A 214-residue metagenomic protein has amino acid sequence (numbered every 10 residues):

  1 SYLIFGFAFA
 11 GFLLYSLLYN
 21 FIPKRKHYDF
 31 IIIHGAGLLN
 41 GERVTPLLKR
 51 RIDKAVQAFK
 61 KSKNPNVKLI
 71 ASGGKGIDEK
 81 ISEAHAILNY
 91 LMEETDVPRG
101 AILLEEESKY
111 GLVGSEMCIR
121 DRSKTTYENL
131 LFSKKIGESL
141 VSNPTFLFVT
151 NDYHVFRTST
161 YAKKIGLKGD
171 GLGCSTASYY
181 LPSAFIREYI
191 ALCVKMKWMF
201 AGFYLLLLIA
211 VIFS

Functional and structural regions predicted by a protein language model:
S1-L13: Alpha-helical membrane-embedded segments
G11-G111, S115-R187: A structural signal for short, hydrophobic/glycine-enriched beta-strand patches
L181-F200: Cytosolic-side membrane-insertion boundary helix
V194-S214: C-terminal single-pass membrane-anchor helix
